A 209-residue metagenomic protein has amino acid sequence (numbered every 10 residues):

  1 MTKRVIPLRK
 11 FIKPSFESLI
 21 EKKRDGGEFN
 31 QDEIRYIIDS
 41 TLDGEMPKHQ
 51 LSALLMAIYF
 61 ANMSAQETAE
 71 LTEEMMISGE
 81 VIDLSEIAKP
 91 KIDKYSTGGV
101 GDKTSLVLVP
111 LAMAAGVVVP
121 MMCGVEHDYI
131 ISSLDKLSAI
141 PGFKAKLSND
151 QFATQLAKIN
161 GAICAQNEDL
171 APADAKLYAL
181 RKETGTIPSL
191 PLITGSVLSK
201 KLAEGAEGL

Functional and structural regions predicted by a protein language model:
T2-G101, I140: Acidic, glycine/proline-rich low-complexity segments that act as flexible tails and inter-domain linkers
S15-S18, C164-Q166, S199: ATP-dependent carboxylate/acyl-activation modules
A53, P90-I92, V117-P120, N160-C164 (+3 more regions): Structural motif
P90-Y129: Glycine/serine-rich anion-binding loops at beta->alpha junctions that coordinate negatively charged ligand groups
S105, C123, I130-D135, N167-E168 (+2 more regions): Short acidic, glycine/serine/threonine-rich loops at helix termini
M121-G124, K136-F143, Y178-S189: Flexible, glycine/proline-enriched loop segments at strand-loop-helix junctions that form or flank small-ligand binding
K136-A162: A glycine-rich helix N-cap at a beta->alpha junction
L170-L209: Active-site/ligand-binding-proximal alpha/beta "capping" segment
